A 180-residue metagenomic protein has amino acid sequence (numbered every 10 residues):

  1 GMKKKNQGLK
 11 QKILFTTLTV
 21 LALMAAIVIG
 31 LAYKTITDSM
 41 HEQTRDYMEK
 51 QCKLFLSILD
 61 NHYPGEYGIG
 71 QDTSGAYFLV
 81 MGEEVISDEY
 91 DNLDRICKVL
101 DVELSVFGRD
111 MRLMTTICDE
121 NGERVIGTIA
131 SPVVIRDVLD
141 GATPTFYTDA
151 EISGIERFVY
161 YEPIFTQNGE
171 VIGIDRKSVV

Functional and structural regions predicted by a protein language model:
G1-M2: Short, Lys/Arg-enriched N-terminal segments with co-localized hydrophobic residues within the first ~10-30 amino acids
N6, E156: Beta-strand residues that line the small-molecule/cofactor-binding core of sensory signal-transduction domains
L9-D38: Extreme N-terminal signal-anchor transmembrane helix of membrane signaling/transducer proteins, especially in bacteria
V20-L21, Y33-S57: Juxtamembrane membrane-water interface segments immediately C-terminal to a transmembrane helix
D46-G68, D91-M114, P144: Short N-terminal helix-loop-first-beta-strand/juxtamembrane motif that initiates sensory/input modules
M48, F158-V180: Short, hydrophobic beta-strand elements of compact beta-sandwich sensory domains
P64-E84, F107: Alpha-helical transmembrane helix bundles of large polytopic membrane transport and channel proteins
G82-D101, T116-G154: Extracytoplasmic/periplasmic sensor domains and loops in membrane signaling proteins
